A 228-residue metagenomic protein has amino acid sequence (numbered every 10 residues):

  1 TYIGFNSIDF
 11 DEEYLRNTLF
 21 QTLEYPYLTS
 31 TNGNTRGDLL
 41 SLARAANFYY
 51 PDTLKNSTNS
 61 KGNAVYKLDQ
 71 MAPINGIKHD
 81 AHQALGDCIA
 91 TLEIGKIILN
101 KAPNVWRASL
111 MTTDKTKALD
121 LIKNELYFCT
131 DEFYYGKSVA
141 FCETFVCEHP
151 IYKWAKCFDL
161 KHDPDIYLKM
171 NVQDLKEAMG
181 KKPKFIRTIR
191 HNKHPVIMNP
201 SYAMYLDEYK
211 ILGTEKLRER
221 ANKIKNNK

Functional and structural regions predicted by a protein language model:
T1, L42-F48, S109, C142-E143 (+1 more regions): Generic hydrophobic, helix-prone segments enriched in Leu/Val/Ile
T1-E24, V65, Q70-N75, H82 (+1 more regions): Conserved non-catalytic scaffold segment of RNase H-like nuclease domains
Y2-P103: Metal-dependent phosphoesterase core characteristic of DEDDh/y 3'-5' exonuclease domains
S30, L40-A43, L110-M111, K117 (+2 more regions): Charged, low-complexity, helix-prone segments enriched in Lys/Glu/Asp/Gln
G33-N34, K55-T58, D87-A90, L110-K117 (+2 more regions): A sequence-level detector of short, solvent-exposed, charge-rich linear segments
P51-Q70, C129-C157, Y202-R218: A broadly tuned preference for mixed-charge, low-complexity surface segments
P103-S109: Hydrophobic, mid-to-C-terminal alpha-helical segments
T112-R190: Acidic catalytic cores of enzymes that act on phosphate-bearing nucleotides/polynucleotides
